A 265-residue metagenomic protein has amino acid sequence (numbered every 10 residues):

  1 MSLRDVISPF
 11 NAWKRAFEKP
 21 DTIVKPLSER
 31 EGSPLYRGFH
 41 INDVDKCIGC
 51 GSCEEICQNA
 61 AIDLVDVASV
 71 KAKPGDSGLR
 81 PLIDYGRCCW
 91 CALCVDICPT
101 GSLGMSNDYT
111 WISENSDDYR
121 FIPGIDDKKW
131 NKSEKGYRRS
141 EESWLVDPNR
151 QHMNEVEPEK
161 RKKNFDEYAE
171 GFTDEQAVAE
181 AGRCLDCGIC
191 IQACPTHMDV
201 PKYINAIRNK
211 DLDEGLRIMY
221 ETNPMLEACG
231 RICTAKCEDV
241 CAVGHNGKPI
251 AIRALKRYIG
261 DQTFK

Functional and structural regions predicted by a protein language model:
M1-K71, R80, G104, Y109-K265: Ferredoxin-type iron-sulfur electron-transfer modules and their immediate structural context
A60, Y85-G86, T100-G101: Short, well-ordered coil/turn residues that connect adjacent beta-strands
D76: Basic, glycine-/proline-tolerant helical and adjacent loop/strand elements that line or dock onto nucleic-acid
P81, C89-I97: Elongated alpha-helical scaffolds
G86-C89, G182: Alpha-helical transmembrane segments of integral membrane proteins, emphasizing hydrophobic/aromatic residues
C88-A92, M198-P201: N-terminal start-of-domain structural block
